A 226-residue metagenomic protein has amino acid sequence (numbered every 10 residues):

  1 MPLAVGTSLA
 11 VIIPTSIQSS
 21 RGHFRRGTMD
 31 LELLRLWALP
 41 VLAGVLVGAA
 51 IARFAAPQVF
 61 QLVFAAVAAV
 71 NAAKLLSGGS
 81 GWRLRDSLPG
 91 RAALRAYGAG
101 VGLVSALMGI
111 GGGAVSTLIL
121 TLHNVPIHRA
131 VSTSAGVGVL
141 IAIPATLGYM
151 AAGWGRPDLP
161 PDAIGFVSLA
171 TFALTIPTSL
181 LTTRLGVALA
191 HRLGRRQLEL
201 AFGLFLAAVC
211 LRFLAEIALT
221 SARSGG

Functional and structural regions predicted by a protein language model:
M1-P2, Q18-M108, L118-R129, T133 (+2 more regions): Juxtamembrane transmembrane-helix boundary motif
V5, V11-I12, I110, V131: Hydrophobic aliphatic residue packing
G6-A10, G136-V139: Alpha-helical transmembrane segments of polytopic membrane transporters and translocases
T7-R21: Transmembrane alpha-helices of multi-pass small-molecule transport proteins
I143-G148: Hydrophobic alpha-helical transmembrane segments that constitute the membrane-spanning cores of multi-pass membrane
